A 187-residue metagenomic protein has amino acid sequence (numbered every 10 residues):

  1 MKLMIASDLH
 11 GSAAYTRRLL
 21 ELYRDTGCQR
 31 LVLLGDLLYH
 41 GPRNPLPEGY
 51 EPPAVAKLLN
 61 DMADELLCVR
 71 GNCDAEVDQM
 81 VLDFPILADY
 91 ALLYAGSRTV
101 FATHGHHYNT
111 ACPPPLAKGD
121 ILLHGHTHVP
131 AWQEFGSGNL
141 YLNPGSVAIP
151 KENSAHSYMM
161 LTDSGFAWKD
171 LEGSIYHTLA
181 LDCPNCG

Functional and structural regions predicted by a protein language model:
M1-A13, C28-R30, L93, Y141 (+2 more regions): Amphipathic repeat-derived elements
K2-A95: Core catalytic region of metal-dependent phosphoesterases/phosphodiesterases, especially metallo-beta-lactamase-like
L3, L20-E21, L140, L171 (+2 more regions): Catalytic phosphate/metal-binding cores of nucleic-acid and nucleotide-processing enzymes, i.e., regions that mediate
A6, R70-N72, A102, H124 (+1 more regions): Alpha-helical architecture
R30, P184-G187: Membrane-interface module
L59, L93, A102-H104, G145: Generic structural signal for conserved hydrophobic packing positions in ordered secondary structure
F84, A88, T99, H106-L179: Conserved beta-sheet core of the metallophosphoesterase superfamily
